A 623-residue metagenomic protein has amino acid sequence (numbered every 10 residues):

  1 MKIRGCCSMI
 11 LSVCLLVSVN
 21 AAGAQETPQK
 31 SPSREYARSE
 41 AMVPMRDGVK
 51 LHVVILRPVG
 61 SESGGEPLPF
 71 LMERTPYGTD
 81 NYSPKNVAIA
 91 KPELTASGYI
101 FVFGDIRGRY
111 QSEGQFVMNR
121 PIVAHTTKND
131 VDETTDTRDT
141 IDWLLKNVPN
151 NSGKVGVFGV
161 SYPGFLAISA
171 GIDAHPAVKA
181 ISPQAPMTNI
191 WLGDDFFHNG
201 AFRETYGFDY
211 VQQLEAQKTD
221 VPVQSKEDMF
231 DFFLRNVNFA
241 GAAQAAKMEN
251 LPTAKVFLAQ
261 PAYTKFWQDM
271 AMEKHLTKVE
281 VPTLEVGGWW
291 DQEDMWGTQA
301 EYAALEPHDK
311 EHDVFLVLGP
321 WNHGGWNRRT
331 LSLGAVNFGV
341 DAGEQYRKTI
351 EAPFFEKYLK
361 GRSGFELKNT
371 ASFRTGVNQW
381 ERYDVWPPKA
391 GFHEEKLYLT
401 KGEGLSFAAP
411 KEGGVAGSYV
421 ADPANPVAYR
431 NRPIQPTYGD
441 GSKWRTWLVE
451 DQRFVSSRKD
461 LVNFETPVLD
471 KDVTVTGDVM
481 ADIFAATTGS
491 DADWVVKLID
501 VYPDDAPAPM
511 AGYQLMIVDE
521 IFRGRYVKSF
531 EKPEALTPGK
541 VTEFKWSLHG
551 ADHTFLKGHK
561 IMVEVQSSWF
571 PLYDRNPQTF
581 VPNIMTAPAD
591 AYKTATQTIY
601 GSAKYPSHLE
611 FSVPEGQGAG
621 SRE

Functional and structural regions predicted by a protein language model:
E26-E66, E465-K471, L536: N-terminal cap/lid segment of alpha/beta-hydrolase-fold proteins
E62-N147, F196, R328-F338, R458 (+5 more regions): Cap/lid segment of the alpha/beta-hydrolase catalytic domain
P84-A88, A96, M118-P121, H125-D130 (+2 more regions): Accessory cap/linker subdomain of secreted extracellular hydrolases
P149-S161: Alpha/beta-hydrolase fold nucleophile elbow
G159-S169: Glycine-rich nucleophile elbow surrounding the catalytic serine of serine-hydrolase chemistry
V279, E285-G287: Short beta-strand/loop motif that positions the catalytic acidic residue of the alpha/beta-hydrolase fold
W296-V314: Active-site-adjacent alpha-helix of alpha/beta-hydrolase-fold enzymes
V336-G339, Q345-I350, Y358-E623: Glycine/threonine-rich phosphate-binding loop and adjacent beta-strand/alpha-helix elements that clamp
